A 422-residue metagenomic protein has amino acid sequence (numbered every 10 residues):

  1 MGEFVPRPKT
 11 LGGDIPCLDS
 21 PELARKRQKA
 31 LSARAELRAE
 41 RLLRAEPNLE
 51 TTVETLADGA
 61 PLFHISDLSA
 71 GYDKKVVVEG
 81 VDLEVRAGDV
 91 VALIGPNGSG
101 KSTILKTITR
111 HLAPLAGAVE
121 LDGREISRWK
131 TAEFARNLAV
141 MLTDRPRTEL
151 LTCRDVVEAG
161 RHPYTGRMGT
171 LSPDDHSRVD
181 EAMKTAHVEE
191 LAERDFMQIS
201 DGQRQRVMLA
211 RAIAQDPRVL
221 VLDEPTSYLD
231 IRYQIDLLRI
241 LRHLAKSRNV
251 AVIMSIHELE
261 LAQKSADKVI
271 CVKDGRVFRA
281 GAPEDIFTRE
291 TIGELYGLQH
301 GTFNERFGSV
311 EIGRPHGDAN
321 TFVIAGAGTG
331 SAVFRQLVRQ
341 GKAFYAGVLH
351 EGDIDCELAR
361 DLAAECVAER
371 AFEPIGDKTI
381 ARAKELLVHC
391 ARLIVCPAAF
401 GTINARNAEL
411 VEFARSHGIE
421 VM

Functional and structural regions predicted by a protein language model:
I15-P16, S20-A30, R34-L42, G297-K378 (+3 more regions): ABC ATPase nucleotide-binding domains
I94-P96: The feature captures the beta-strand-to-loop junction immediately N-terminal to the Walker
T109: Helix-to-loop junction immediately C-terminal to a conserved catalytic motif
G117-E125, F134: Conserved ABC transporter NBD signature motif
E158, P173-A192: Conserved ABC ATPase "signature" region
D216: Conserved catalytic motifs of ABC-family nucleotide-binding domains
L220-E224: Catalytic Walker B motif of ABC-type/P-loop ATPase nucleotide-binding domains
